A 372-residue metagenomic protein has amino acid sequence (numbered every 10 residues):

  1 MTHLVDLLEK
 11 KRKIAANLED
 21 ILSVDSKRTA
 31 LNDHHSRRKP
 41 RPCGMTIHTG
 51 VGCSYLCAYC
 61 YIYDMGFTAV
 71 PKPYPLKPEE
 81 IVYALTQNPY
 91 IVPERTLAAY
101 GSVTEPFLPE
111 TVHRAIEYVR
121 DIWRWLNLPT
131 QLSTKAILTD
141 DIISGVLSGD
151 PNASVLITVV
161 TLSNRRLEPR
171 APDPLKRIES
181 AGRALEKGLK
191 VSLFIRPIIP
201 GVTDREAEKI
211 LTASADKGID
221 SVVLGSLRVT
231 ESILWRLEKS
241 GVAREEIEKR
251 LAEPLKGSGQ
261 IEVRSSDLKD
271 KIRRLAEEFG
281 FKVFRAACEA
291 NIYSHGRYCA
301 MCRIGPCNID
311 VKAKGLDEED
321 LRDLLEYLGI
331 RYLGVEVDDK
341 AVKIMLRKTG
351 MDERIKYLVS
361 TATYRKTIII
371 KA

Functional and structural regions predicted by a protein language model:
M1-T49, I62-Y74, P93, G334-D339 (+1 more regions): N-terminal [4Fe-4S]-dependent radical SAM core
T2-D6, E208-A372: Auxiliary Fe-S-binding modules of radical SAM enzymes
A30-H35, A84-P89, D270-I272: Intrinsically disordered, low-complexity boundary segments flanking structured domains
T46-G66, A300-P306: Local cysteine-cluster metal-coordination motifs and their immediate loop/turn environment, predominantly Fe-S cluster
Y59, V70-P71, E110-V112: Short, glycine/acidic-enriched capping/hinge loops at junctions between secondary-structure elements
V70-N88, D320-G329: Short microdomains enriched in Cys/His and/or Lys/Arg
E79-L268: Conserved AdoMet/S-adenosylmethionine-binding subsite of the radical SAM
